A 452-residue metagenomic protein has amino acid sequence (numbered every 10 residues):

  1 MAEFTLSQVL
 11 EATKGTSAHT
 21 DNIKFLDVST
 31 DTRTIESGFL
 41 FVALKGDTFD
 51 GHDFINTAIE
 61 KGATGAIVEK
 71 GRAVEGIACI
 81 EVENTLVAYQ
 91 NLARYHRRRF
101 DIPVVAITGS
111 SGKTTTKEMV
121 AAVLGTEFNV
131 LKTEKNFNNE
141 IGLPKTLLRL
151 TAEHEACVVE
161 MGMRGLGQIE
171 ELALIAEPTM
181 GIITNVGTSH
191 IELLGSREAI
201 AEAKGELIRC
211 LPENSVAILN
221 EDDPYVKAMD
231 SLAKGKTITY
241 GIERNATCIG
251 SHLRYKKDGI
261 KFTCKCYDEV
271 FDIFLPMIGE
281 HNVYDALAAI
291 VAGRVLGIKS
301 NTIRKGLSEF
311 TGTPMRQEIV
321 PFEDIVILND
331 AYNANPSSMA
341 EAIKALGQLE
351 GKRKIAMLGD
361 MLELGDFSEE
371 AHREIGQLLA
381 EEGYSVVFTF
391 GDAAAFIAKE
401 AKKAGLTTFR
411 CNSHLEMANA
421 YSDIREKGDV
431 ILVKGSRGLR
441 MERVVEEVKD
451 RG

Functional and structural regions predicted by a protein language model:
M1-N91, L349, Q377-L378, E382-D392: N-terminal leader/targeting and accessory segments in enzymes
Q8-L10, Y89-E221, K227-A233, G293 (+2 more regions): Phosphate-binding loop of NTP-binding sites
A12, E69-G76, I182-V326, G351-K352 (+3 more regions): Acidic, Mg2+-coordinating active-site environments of NTP-dependent enzymes
T32-A43, V130, L148-A156, I343-G365: Mobile, glycine- and charge-enriched loop segments and immediately flanking short secondary-structure elements within
T48, T313, A331, N335-L406: Active-site beta-alpha connecting loops in nucleotide-dependent enzymes
E69, I102-T108, L131, I182-T188 (+6 more regions): Short beta-strands and strand-loop turn motifs
I80-N84, T408-M417: Short acidic-hydrophobic, aromatic-tinged amphipathic segments that line or gate anion-handling sites
I107, P314-R316, G438, E442-V444: ATP-dependent carboxylate/acyl-activation modules
